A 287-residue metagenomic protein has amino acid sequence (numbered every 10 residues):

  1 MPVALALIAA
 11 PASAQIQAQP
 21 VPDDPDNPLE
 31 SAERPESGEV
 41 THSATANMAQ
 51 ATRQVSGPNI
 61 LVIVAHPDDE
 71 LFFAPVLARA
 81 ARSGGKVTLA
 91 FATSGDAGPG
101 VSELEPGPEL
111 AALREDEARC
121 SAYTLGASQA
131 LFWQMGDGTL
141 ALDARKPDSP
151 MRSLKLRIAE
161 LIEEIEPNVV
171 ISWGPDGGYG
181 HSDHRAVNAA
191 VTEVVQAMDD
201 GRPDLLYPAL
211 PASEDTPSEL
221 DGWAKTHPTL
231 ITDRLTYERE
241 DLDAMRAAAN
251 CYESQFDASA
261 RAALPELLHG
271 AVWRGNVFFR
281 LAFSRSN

Functional and structural regions predicted by a protein language model:
M1-S13: Sec-dependent N-terminal signal peptides of Gram-negative exported proteins
P20-I165, T192-A197: Active-site rim/loop-helix segments in enzyme catalytic domains that contact anionic ligands
P67-D69, S94-G98, M135-L140, D176-Y179 (+3 more regions): Solvent-exposed loop/turn segments at secondary-structure junctions within structured extracellular/periplasmic domains
F73-A74, V101, S182-H184, S218: Short, solvent-exposed loop/turn and secondary-structure capping segments
L113, S182, E240: Residue-level signal for the nucleotide or nucleotide-sugar donor/cofactor binding architecture
A159-A197, D204: Active-site adenylate/phosphate-handling loop in enzymes that bind or generate adenylated species
M198-N287: The feature marks non-catalytic terminal segments
